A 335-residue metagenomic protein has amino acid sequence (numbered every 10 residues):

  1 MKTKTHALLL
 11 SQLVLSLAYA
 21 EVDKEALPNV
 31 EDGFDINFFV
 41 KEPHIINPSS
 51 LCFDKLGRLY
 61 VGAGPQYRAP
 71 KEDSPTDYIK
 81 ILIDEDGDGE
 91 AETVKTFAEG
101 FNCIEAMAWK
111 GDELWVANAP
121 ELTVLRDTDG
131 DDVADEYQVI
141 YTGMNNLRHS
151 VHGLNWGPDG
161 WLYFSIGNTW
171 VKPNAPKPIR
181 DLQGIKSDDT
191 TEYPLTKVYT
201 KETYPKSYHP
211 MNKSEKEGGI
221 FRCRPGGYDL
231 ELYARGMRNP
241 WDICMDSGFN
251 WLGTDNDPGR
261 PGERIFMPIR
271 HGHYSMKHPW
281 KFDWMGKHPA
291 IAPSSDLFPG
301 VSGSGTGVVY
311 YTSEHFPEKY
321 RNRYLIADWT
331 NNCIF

Functional and structural regions predicted by a protein language model:
M1-H6: Positively charged n-region of N-terminal signal peptides that target proteins for export
A7-S16: Bacterial N-terminal signal peptides
Y19-F335: Beta-propeller domains with acidic blade repeats across secreted/periplasmic ectodomains and cytosolic WD/CNH propellers
